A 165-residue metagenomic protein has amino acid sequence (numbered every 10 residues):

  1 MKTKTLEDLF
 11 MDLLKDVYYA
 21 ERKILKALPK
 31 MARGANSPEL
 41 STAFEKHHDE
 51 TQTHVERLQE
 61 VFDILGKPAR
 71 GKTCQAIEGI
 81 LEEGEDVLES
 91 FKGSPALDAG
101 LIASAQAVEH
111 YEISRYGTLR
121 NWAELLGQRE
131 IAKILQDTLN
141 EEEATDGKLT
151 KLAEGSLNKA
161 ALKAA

Functional and structural regions predicted by a protein language model:
M1-A165: Amphipathic alpha-helical hairpins
